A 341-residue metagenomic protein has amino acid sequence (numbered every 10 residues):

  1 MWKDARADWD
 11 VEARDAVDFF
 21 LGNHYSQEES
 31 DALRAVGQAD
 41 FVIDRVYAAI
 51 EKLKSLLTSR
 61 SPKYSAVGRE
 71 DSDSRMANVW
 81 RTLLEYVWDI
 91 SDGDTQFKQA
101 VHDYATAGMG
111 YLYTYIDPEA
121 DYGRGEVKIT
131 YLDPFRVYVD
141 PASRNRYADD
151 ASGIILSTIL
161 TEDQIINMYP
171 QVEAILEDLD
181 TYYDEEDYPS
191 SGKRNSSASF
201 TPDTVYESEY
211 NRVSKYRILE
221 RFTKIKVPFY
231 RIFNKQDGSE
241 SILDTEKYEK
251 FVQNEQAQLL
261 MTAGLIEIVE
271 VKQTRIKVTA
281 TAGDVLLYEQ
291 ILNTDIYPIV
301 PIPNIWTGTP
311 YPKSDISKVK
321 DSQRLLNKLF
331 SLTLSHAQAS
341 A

Functional and structural regions predicted by a protein language model:
M1-A341: Extended alpha-helical, oligomerization-prone segments that build pores/tubes and scaffolds
